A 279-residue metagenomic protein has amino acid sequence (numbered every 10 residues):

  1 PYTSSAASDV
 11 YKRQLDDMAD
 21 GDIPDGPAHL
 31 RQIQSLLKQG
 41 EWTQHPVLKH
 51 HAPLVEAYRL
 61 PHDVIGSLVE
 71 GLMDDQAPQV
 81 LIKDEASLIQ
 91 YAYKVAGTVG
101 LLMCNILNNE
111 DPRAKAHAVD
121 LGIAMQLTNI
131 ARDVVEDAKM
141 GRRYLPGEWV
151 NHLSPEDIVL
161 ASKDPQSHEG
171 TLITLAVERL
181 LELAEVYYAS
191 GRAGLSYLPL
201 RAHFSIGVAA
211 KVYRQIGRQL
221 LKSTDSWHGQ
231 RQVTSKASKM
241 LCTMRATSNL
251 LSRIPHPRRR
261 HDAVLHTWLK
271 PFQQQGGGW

Functional and structural regions predicted by a protein language model:
P1-A7, Y11: Single conserved hydrophobic/aromatic residue that forms the stacking wall/gate of nucleotide- or nucleobase-binding
K12-R31: Aspartate-rich (DDxxD/NDxxD/DxxxD) Mg2+/diphosphate-binding motifs and their adjoining helix-loop segments
Q14, A19, L36, W42-Q44 (+1 more regions): Signature of the chorismate-utilizing enzyme
D25-T43: Active-site-surrounding "flap" and adjacent substrate/cofactor-binding loops of secreted or lumenal enzymes, prototyped
P27, R31, K49, H203-G207 (+1 more regions): Short, charged, amphipathic alpha-helical segments
V47-S226: All-alpha helical catalytic cores of prenyl diphosphate-utilizing isoprenoid enzymes
A210, W227-S248: C-terminal, helix-dominated tail/subdomain
M240-W279: Acidic, carboxylate-rich catalytic segments that either coordinate divalent cations
